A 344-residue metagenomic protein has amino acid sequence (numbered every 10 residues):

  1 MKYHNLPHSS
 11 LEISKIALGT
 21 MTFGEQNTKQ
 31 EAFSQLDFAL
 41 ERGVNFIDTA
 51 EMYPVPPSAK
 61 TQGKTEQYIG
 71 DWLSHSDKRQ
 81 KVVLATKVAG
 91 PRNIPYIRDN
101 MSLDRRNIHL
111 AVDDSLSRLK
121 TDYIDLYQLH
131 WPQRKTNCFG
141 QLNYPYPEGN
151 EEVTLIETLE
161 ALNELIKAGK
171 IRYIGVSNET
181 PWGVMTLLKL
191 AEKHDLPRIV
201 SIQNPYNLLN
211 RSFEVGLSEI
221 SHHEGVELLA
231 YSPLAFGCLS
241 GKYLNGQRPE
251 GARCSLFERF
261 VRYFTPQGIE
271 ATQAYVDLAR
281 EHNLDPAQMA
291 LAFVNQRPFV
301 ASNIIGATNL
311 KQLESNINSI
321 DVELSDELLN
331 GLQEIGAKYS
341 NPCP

Functional and structural regions predicted by a protein language model:
M1-K87, R106, D122, K167: N-terminal binding-site loop/beta-alpha segment at the start of enzyme catalytic domains that lines or forms
L6, L18, A32, I47 (+12 more regions): Conserved, mostly hydrophobic/aromatic
L11-I16, G43-N45, K78-V82, T121-D125 (+5 more regions): Short, well-ordered coil/turn segments that N-cap beta-strands
S14, K135, F139-P147, I220-L278: Glycine-rich, positively charged active-site loop/lid region within alpha/beta enzyme cores that binds and organizes
M21-F23, M52, K87-P91, L129-P132 (+3 more regions): Active-site beta-loop-alpha junctions enriched in small/polar residues
I97-S201: Glycine/proline-rich, positively charged, aromatic-decorated active-site loop/lid region on the catalytic face
I166, P233, S255-D321: Conserved short secondary-structure transition element at the edge of the structured enzyme core that lines
I166-K167, F213-E227: Basic phosphate/pyrophosphate-binding loop/patch that engages nucleotide-derived ligands
